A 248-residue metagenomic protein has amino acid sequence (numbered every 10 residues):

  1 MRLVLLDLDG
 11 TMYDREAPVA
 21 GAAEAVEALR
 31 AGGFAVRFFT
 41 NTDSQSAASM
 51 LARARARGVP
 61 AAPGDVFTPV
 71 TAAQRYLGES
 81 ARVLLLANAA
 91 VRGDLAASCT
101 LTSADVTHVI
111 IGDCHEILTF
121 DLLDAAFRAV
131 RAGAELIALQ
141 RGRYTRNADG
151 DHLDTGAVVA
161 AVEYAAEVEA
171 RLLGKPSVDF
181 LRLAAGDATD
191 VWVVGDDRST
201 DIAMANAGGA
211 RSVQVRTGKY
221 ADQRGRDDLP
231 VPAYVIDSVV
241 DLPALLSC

Functional and structural regions predicted by a protein language model:
R2-L6, Y13-A20, A28-F34, T42-F67 (+1 more regions): Asp-based, Mg2+/Mn2+-dependent phosphohydrolase catalytic module
